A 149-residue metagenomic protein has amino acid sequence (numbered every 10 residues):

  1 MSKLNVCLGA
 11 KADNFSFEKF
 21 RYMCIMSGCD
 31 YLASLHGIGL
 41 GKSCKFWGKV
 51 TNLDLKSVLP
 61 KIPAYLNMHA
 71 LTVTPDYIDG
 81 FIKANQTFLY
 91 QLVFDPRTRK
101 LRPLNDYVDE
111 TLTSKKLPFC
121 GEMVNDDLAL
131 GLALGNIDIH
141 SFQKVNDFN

Functional and structural regions predicted by a protein language model:
M1-N149: Non-catalytic nucleic-acid-binding/docking modules located in mid-to-C-terminal regions of nucleic-acid enzymes
